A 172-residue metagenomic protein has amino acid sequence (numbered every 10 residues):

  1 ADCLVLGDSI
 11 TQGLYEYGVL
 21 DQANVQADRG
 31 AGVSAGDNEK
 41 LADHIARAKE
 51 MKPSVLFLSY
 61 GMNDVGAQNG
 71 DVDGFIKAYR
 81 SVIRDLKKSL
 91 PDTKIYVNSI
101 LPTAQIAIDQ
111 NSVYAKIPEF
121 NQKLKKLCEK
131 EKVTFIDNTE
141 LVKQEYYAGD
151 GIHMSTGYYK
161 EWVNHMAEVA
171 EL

Functional and structural regions predicted by a protein language model:
A1-K77: Conserved SGNH/GDSL esterase-like catalytic core that processes O-acyl groups on lipids and polysaccharides
D2, M51-L56, L90-I95, K130-T134: Loop/turn elements at helix/coil->beta-strand transitions in domains of secreted/extracellular proteins
Q12-G13, R47, M51, S81-S89 (+2 more regions): Structured segments of extracytoplasmic/periplasmic soluble domains in secreted or envelope-associated proteins
Q26-D28, N98, I136-T139: Conserved beta-strand termini and adjacent loop/short-helix elements that scaffold enzyme active sites in alpha/beta
S59, N63, K87-I117, V142: Active-site segments of SGNH/GDSL-like serine hydrolases that catalyze O-acetyl group transfer/hydrolysis on lipids
V72-V82, V113-F120: Charged helix-capping and loop-helix junction motifs
T103-L172: Catalytic His-Asp segment of secreted/periplasmic serine-dependent ester chemistry enzymes
